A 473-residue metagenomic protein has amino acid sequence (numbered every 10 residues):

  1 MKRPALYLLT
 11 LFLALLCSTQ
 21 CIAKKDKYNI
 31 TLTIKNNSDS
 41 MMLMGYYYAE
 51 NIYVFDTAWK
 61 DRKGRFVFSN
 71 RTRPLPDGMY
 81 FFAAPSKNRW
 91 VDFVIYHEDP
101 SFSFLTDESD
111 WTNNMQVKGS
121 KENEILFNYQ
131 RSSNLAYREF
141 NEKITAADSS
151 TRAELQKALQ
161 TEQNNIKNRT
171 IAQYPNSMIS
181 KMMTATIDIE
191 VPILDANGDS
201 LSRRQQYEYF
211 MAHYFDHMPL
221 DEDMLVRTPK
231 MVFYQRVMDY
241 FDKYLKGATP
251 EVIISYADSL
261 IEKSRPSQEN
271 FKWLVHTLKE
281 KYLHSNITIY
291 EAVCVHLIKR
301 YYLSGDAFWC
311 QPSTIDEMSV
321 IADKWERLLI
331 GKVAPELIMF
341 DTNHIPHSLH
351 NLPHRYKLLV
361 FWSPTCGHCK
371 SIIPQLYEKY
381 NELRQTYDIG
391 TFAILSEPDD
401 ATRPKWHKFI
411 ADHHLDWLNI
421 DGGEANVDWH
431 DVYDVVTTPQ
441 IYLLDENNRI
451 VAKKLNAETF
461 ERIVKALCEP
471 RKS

Functional and structural regions predicted by a protein language model:
M1-L32, P470-S473: Bacterial Sec-dependent N-terminal signal peptides
A23-P175, A185-H217, D221-M224: A non-transmembrane, solvent-exposed segment enriched in polar/low-complexity residues
F81, T437-Q440, E446-S473: Non-catalytic, surface beta->alpha helical segment in thiol-disulfide oxidoreductase systems
P250-C310: A cross-family structural signal marking well-folded subdomains
H284-F340, H350-N351, E382, P404 (+1 more regions): N-proximal helix/coil linker or "cap" segments that precede and/or mark the start of modular domains
P335, H407-Y442, E446: Short, internal strand/loop/helix patches that form the active-site neighborhood or redox-interaction surface
H347-L376, F392: Short active-site neighborhood of thiol/selenol oxidoreductases, capturing the structured segment around
S371-A411, A425-D431: Structural microenvironment flanking redox-active thiols in thiol-disulfide oxidoreductases
